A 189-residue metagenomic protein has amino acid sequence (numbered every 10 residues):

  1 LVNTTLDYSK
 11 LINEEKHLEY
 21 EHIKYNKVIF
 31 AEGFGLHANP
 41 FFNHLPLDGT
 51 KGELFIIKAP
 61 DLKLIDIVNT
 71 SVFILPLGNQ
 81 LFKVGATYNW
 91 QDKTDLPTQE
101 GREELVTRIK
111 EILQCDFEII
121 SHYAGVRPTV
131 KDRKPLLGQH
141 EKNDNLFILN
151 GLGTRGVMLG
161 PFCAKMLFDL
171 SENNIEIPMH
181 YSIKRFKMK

Functional and structural regions predicted by a protein language model:
L1-L18: A conserved short coil-to-beta-strand element within the FAD-binding core of flavoproteins
V2, I29, F147-L149: Hydrophobic/aromatic beta-strand patches that form the interior of the parallel beta-sheet core in alpha/beta enzyme
T4-L6, E32-G33, T87, G151: Short, well-ordered beta-to-alpha junction loops that form the rim of enzyme active sites and present histidine/acidic
E15-I23, R185-K189: Short, Lys/Arg-enriched, disordered terminal segments
E15-L18, L81-F82, L146-F147: Hydrophobic residues embedded in beta-strands of well-ordered beta-sheets
I23-G35, A164: Short hydrophobic core segments
E32-D144: Active-site substrate-recognition segment that forms the wall of the catalytic cavity or substrate channel
E118-K189: C-terminal catalytic lobe of FAD-dependent flavoproteins
